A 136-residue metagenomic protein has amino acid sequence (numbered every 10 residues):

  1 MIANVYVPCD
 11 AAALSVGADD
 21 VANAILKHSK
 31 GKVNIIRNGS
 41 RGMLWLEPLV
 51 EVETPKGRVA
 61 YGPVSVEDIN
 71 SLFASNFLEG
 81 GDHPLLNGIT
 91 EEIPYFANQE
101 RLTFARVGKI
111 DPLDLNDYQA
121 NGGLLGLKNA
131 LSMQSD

Functional and structural regions predicted by a protein language model:
M1-D136: Feature of Fe-S/electron-transfer and energy-metabolism proteins that preferentially highlights extended coupling
